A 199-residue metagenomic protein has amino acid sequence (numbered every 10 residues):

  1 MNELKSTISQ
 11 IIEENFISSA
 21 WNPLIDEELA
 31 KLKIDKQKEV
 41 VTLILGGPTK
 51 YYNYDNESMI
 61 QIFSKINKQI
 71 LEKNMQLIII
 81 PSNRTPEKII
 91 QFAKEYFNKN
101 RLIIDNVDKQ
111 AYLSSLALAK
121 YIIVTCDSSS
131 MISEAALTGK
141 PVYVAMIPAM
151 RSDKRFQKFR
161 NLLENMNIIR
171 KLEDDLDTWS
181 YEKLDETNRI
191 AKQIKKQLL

Functional and structural regions predicted by a protein language model:
M1-D55, D175-E182, N188: A nucleotide-sugar donor-handling region in carbohydrate enzymes
M1-E3, F16-I17, I103-K109, S129 (+1 more regions): Short, acidic/turn-prone active-site loops that include or flank metal/cofactor- and phosphate-binding residues
P48-P81, T85: Conserved catalytic-core segment of nucleotide-activated headgroup transferases in glycan assembly
Y51-Y52, T85-Q91, M150-K154: Short, charged/polar "capping" segments at the starts of alpha-helices and the immediately preceding loops
F92-S130: Donor nucleotide-activated moiety binding/catalytic core segment of transferases that use nucleotide-activated donors
A136-D185: Nucleotide-sugar donor-binding patch of glycosyltransferase catalytic domains
E186-L199: C-terminal alpha-helical cap of glycosyltransferases
